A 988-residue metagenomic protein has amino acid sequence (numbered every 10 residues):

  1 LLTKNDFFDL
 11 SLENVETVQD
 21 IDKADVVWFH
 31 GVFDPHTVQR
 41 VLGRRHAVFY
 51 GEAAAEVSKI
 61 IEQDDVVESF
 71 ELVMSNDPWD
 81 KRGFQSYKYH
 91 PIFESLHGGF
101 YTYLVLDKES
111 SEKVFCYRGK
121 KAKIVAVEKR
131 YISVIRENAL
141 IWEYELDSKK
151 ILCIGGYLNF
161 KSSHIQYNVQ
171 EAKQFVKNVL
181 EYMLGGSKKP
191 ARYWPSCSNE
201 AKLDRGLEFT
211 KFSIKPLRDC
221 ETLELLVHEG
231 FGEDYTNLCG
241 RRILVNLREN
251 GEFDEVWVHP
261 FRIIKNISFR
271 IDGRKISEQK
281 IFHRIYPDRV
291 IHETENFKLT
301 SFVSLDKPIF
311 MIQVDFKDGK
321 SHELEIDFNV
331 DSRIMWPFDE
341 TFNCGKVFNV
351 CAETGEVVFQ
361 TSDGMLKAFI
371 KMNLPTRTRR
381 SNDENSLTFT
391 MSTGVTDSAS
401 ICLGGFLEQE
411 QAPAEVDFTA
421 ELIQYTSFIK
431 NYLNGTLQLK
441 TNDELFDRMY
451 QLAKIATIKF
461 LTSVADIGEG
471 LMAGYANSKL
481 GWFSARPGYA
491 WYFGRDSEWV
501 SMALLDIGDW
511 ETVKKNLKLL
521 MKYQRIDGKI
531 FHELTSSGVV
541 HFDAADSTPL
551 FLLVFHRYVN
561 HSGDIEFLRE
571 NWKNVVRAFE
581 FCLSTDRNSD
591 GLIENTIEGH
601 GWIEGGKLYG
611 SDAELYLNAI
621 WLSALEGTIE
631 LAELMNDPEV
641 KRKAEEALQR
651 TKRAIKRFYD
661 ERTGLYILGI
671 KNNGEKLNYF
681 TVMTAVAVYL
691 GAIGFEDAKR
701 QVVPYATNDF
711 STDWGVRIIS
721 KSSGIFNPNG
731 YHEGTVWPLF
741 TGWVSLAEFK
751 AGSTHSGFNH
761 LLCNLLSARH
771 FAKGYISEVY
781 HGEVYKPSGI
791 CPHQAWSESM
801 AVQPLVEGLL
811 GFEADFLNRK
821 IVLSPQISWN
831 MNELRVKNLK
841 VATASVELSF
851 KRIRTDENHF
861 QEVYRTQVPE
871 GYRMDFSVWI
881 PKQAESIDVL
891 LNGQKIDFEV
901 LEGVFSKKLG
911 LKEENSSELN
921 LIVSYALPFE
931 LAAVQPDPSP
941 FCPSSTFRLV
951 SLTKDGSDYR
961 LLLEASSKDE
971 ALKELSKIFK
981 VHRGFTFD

Functional and structural regions predicted by a protein language model:
L2-K23, H30-G31: A short, well-structured beta->alpha microelement
I21, L72-Q166: Catalytic beta-strand/loop cores that center a nucleophilic Ser/Cys/Thr and support acyl-enzyme chemistry
F29-V105, Y167-E171, F175: A glycine-rich, often tryptophan-bearing local segment used as a flexible ligand/cofactor-contacting loop or short
K188-R448, G752-T754, F812-S945, S957-R960 (+3 more regions): Terminal accessory carbohydrate-recognition/targeting modules of carbohydrate-active enzymes
R192-P260, Y489-Y492, V500, H541-H561 (+2 more regions): C-terminal capping/lid segments that line or modulate ligand- or cofactor-binding pockets
L439-Y450, L504-L517, Y558-V576, R587 (+4 more regions): Structural helix-adjacent loops and short alpha-helical linkers that scaffold large soluble proteins
K440-W491, K515-F542, T548, S584-A613 (+2 more regions): Extended glycan-interaction surfaces of carbohydrate-active proteins
Y489-H532, V540-S589, Y609-M635, V640: Substrate-binding cleft of carbohydrate-active enzyme catalytic domains
